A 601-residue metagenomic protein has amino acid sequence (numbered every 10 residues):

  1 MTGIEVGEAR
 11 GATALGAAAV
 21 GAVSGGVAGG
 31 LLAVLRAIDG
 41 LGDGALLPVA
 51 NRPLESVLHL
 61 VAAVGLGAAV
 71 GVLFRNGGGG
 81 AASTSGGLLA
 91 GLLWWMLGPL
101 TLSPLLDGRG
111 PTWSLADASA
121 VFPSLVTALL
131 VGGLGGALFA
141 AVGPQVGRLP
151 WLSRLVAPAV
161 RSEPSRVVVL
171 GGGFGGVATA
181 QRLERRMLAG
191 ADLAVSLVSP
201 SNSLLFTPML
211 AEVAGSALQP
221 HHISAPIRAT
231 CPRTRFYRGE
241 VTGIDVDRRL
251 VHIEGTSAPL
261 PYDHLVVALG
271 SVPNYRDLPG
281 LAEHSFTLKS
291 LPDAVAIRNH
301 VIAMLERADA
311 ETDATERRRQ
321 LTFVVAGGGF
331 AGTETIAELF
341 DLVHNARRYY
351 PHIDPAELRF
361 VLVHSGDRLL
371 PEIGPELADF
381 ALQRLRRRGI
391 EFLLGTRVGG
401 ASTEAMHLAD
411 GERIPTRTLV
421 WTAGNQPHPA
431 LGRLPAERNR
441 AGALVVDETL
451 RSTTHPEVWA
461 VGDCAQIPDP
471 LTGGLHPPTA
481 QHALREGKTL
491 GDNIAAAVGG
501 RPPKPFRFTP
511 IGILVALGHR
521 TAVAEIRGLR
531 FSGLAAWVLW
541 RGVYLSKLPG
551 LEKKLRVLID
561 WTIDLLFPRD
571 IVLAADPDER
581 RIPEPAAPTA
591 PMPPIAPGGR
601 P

Functional and structural regions predicted by a protein language model:
M1-P158: Juxtamembrane/disordered regions of integral membrane proteins
R161-F236, E240-T242, F323-V324, F330-I373 (+2 more regions): Beta1-alpha1 glycine-rich phosphate/pyrophosphate-binding loop at the start of Rossmann-like nucleotide-binding domains
R161-P164, R235-A326, L342, V420: FAD-binding core/adjacent interface of flavoenzyme oxidoreductases
L170, L260-S271, V398, M406 (+2 more regions): Short hydrophobic core segments
T234-L250, F340-E448, S452-T454, P503: A Rossmann-like FAD-binding core segment of flavoenzymes
E283-D313, E404-H407, R413-T418, T422-R485: FAD-site-proximal beta/loop scaffold in flavoenzymes
R317-I373, F380, E391-L393, H476-A496 (+2 more regions): Rossmann-like dinucleotide-binding core of oxidoreductases
T489-P601: C-terminal, flexible cofactor-proximal segment of oxidoreductases
